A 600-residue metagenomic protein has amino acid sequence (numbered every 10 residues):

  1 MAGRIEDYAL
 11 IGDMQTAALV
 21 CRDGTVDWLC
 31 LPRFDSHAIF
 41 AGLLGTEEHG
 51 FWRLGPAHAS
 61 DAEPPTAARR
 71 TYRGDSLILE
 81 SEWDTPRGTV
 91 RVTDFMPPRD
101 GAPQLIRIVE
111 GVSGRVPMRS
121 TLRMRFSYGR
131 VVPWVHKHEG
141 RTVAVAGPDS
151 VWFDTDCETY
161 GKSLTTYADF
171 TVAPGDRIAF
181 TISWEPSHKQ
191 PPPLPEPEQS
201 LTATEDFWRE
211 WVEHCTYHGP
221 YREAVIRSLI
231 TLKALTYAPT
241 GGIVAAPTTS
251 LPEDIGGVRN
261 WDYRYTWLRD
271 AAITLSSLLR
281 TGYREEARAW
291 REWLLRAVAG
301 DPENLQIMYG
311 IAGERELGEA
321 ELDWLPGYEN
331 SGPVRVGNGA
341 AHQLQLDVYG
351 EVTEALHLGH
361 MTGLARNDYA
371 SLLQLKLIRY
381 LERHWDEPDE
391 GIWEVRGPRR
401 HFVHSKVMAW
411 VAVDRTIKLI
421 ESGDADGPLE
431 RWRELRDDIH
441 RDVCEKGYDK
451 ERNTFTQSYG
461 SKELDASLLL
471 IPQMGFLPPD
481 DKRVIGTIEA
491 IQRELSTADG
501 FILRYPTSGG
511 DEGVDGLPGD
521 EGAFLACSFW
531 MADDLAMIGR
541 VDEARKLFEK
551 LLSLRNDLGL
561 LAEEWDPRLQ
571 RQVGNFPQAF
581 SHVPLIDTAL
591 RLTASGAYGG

Functional and structural regions predicted by a protein language model:
M1-G600: Acidic, mature catalytic/reactive cores of soluble proteins
